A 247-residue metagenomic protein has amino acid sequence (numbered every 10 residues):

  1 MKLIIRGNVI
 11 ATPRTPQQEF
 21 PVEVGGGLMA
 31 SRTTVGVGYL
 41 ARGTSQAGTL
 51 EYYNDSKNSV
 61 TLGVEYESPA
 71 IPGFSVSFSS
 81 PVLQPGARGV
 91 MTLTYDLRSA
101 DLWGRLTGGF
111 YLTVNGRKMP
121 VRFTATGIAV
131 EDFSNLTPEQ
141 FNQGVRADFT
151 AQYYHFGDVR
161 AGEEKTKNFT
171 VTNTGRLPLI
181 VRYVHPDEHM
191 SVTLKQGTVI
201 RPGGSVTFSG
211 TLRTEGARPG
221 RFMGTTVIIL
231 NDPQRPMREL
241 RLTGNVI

Functional and structural regions predicted by a protein language model:
M1-D55, N115-T170, T174-G175, P233-I247: Long, low-complexity ectodomains and other extracytoplasmic segments of secretory-pathway proteins
G36-G38, F78-L83, R98, H155-G157 (+2 more regions): Beta-strand-rich interaction surfaces with strong enrichment in secreted/lumenal proteins
R42, P85, A161, P202 (+1 more regions): Surface-exposed loops/turns
E51-Y52, Y66, Y95, L112 (+3 more regions): Hydrophobic beta-strand positions in extracellular immunoglobulin-like domains
K57-V90, R176-S205: Surface-exposed binding patches on compact interaction domains or structured appendages
M91-S99, F208-G216: Short, hydrophobic beta-strand segments
S99-T107, G216-G224: Short glycine/proline/serine/threonine-rich loop/turn segments at secondary-structure transition edges
